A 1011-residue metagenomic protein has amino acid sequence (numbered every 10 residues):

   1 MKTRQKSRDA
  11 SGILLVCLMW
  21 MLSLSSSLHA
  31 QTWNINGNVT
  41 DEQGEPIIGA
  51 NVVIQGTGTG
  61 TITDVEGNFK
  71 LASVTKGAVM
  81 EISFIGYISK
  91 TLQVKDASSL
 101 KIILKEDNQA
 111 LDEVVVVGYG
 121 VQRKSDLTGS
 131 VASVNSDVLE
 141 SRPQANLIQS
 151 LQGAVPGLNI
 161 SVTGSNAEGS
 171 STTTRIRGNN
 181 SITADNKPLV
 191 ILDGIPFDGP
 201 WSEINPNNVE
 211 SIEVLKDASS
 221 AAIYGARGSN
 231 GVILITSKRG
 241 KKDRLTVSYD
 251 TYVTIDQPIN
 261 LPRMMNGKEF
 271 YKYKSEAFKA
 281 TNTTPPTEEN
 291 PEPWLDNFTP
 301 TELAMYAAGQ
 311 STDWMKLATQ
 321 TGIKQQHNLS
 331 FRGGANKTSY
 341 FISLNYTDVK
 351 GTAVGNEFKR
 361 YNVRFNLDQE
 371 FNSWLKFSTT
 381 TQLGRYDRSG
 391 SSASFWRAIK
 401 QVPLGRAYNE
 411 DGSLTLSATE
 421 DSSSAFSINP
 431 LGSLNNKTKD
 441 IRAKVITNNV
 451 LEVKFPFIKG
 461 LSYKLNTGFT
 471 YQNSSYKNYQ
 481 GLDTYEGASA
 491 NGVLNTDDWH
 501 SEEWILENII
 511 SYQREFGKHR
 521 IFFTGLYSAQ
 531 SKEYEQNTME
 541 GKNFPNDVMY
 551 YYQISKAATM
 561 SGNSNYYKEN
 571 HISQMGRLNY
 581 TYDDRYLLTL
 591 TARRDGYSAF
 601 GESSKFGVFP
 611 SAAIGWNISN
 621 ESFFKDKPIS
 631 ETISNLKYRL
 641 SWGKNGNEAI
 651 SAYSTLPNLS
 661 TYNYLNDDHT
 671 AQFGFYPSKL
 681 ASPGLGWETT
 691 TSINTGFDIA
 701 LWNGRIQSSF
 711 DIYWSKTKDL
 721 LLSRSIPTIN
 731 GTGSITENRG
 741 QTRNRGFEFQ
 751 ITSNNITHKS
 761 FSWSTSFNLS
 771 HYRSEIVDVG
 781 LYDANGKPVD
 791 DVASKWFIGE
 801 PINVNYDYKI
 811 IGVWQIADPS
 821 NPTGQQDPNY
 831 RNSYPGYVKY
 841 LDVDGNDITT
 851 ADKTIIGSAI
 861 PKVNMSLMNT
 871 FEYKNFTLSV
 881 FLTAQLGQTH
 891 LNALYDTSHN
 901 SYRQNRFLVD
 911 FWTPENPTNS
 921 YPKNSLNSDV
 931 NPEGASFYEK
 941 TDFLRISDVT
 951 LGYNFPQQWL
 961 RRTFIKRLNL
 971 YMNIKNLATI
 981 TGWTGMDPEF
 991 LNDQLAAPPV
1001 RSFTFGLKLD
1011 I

Functional and structural regions predicted by a protein language model:
M1-R364, F371-N372, K376-T380, S417-T419 (+6 more regions): Short, small/polar-rich motifs associated with maturation and membrane association, primarily at protein termini
V247, I428-N436, K556-M575, L665-Q707 (+4 more regions): Outer-membrane beta-barrel signature, preferentially recognizing the C-terminal barrel domain of Gram-negative
P258-N260, A304-N345, V349-N356, N362-I428 (+7 more regions): Flexible loop and strand-edge segments within Gram-negative outer membrane beta-barrel domains
K268-G309, R397-L431, K477-L494, Y534-G562 (+6 more regions): Surface-exposed loop/turn segments flanking beta-strands in extracellular/periplasmic regions
W294-N297, M305, N666-S678, Y713-R739 (+3 more regions): Surface-exposed, extracytoplasmic segments of Gram-negative outer-membrane nutrient-acquisition systems
Q320-N336, N345-T347, P430-N478, T496-E515 (+10 more regions): Outer-membrane beta-barrel transmembrane strands
G351-N362, D368, T380-Y386, G390-R397 (+5 more regions): Small-side-chain secondary-structure face that scaffolds active or pore-lining regions
G412-T415, S424-F426, P430, A558 (+3 more regions): Extracytoplasmic gating/loop element in the C-terminal half of outer-membrane beta-barrel translocons and assembly
